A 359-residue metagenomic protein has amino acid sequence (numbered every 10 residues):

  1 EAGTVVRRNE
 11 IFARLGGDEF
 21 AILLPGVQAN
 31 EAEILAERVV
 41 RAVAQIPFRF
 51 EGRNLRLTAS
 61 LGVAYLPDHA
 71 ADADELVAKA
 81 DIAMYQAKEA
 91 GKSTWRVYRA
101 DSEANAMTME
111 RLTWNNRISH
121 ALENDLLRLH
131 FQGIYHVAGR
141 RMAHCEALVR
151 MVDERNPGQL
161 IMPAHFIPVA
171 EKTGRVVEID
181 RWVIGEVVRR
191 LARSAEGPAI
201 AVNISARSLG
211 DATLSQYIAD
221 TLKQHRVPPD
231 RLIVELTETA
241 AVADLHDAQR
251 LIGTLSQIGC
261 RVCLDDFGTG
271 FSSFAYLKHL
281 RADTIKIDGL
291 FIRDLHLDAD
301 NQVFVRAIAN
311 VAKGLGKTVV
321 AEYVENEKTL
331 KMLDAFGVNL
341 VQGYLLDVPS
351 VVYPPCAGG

Functional and structural regions predicted by a protein language model:
A2, A36, V77, I218 (+3 more regions): Heptad-repeat coiled-coil signal-transmission/dimerization helices
T4-V5, E10-R14, L55: A short pre-motif secondary-structure segment
F12, L23, R38-A42, R49 (+14 more regions): Cyclic nucleotide signaling catalytic output domains
L23-G26, R53, P67, V137 (+5 more regions): EAL-family c-di-GMP phosphodiesterase catalytic domain
D74-E75, S93, A143-E146, I179 (+1 more regions): Short beta-strand edge/capping elements of PAS-family sensory modules
E103-A104, E110-V227, T237-A240, G253-T254 (+3 more regions): Bacterial c-di-GMP phosphodiesterase EAL domain
